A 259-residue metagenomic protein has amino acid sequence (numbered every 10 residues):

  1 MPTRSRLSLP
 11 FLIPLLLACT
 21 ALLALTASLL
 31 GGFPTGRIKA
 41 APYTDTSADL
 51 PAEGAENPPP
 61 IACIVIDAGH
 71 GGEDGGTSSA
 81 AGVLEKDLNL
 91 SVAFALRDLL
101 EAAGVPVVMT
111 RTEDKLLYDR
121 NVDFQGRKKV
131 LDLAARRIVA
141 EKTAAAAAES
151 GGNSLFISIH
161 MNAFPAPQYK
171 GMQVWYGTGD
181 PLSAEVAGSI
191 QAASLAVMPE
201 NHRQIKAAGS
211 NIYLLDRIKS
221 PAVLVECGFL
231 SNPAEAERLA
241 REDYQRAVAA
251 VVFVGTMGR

Functional and structural regions predicted by a protein language model:
M1-R259: Catalytic-site microenvironment of enzymes that process N-acetyl-hexosamine-containing cell-wall polysaccharides
